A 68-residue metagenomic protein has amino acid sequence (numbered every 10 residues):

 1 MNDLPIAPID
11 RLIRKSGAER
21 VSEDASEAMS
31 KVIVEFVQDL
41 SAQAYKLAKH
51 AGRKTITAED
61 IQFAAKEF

Functional and structural regions predicted by a protein language model:
M1-F68: Terminal helix-to-tail segments of small alpha-helical proteins
